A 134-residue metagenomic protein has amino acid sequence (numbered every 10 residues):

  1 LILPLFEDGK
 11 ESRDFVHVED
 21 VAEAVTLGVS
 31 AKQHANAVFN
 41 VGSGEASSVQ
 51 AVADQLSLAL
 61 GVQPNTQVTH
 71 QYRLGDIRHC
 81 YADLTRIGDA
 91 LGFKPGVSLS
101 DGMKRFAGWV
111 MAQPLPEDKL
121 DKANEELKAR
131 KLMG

Functional and structural regions predicted by a protein language model:
L1, F6-K10, V18-E19, E23 (+3 more regions): Glycine/proline-rich active-site loop of Rossmann-fold NAD(P)-dependent oxidoreductases
L1, V29-Q33, L56, L60-P64 (+2 more regions): A general structural signal marking secondary-structure boundaries and capping sites
E7-E11, L91, P95: Catalytic Tyr-x(3-8)-Lys segment
D8, N36-F39, S47-D54, G61-H79 (+2 more regions): C-terminal "lid/loop" region of Rossmann-like NAD(P)-dependent oxidoreductases
D14: Nucleotide-sugar-dependent glycosyltransferase donor-binding/catalytic pocket residues
V18, V38, Q50-A51, R73-K94 (+3 more regions): Conserved C-terminal active-site "lid" loop/helix of NAD(P)H-dependent oxidoreductases that clamps the redox cofactor
V25-V29, A53-L56, L84, M103-V110: Hydrophobic "lid"/C-terminal helical patch of Rossmann-like NAD(P)-dependent dehydrogenase/epimerase domains
L99-G134: Amphipathic terminal alpha-helices
